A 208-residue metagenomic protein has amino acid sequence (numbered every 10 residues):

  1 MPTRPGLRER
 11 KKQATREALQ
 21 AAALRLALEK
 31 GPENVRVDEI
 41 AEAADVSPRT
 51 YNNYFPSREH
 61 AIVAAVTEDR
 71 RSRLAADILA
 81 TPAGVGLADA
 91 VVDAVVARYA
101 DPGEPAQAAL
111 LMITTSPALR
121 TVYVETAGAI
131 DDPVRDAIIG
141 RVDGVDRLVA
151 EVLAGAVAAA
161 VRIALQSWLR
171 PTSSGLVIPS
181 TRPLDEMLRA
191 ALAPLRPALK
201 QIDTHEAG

Functional and structural regions predicted by a protein language model:
M1-K30, N34-A43, R73: Basic, helix-initiating cap at the start of DNA-binding domains
G6, K30-P32, D45, N52-V63: HTH DNA-binding helix-turn interface
T15, R70, V95, T126-I130 (+2 more regions): Hydrophobic/aromatic residues within well-ordered alpha-helical segments
A27, R36, E59-V66, R70 (+1 more regions): Amphipathic alpha-helical segments enriched in hydrophobic/aromatic and basic residues that form the DNA-contacting
S72-A109: Hydrophobic alpha-helical connector segments
V92, A150-A158, R162, D185: Short, well-structured alpha-helical segments
P117-D143, E151-G155, I163: Amphipathic alpha-helical packing segments from all-alpha helical-bundle domains
D136, G140, R170-G208: C-terminal peripheral helix-coil segments that are non-catalytic and often amphipathic
